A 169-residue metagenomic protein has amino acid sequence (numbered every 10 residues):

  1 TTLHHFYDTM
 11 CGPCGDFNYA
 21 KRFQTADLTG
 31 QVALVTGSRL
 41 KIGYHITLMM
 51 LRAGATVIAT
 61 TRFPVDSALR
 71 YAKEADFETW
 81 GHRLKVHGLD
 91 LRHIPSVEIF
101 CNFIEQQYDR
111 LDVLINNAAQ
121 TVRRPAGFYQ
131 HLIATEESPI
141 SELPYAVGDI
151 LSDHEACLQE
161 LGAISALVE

Functional and structural regions predicted by a protein language model:
T1-E169: Short-chain dehydrogenase/reductase
